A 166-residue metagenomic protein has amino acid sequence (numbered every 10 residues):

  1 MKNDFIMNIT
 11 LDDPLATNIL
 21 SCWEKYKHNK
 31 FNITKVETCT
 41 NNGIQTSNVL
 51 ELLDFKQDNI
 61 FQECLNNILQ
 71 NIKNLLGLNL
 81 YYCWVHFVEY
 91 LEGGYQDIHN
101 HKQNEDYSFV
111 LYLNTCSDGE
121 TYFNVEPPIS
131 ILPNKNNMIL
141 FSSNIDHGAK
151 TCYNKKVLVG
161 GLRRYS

Functional and structural regions predicted by a protein language model:
M1-L78: Non-heme Fe(II)/2-oxoglutarate
G77-S166: Catalytic core of non-heme Fe(II) oxygenases with the double-stranded beta-helix
